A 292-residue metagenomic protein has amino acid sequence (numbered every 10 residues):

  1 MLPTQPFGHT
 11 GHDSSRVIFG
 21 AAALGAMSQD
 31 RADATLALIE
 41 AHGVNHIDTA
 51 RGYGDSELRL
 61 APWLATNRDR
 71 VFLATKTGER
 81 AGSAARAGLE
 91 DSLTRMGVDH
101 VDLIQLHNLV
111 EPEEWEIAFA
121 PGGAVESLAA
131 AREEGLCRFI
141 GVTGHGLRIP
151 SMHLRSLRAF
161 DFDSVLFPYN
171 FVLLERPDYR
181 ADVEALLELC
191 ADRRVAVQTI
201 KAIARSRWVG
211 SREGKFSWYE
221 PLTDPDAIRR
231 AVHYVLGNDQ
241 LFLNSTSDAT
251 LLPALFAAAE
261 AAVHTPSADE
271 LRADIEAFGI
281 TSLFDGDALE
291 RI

Functional and structural regions predicted by a protein language model:
M1-V71: N-terminal binding-site loop/beta-alpha segment at the start of enzyme catalytic domains that lines or forms
F7, F19, I47, L60 (+9 more regions): Conserved, mostly hydrophobic/aromatic
G8-G11, A41, A61-D69, E90-D99 (+3 more regions): Acidic (Asp/Glu)-rich catalytic clusters
M27-I39, G82-G97, L147-L157, D226-V232: Short, acidic/polar
A41-V44, V98-V101, C137, F162 (+1 more regions): A structural motif
D55, L109-I292: Beta/alpha (TIM)-barrel catalytic core signal, keyed to glycine-rich beta->alpha loops juxtaposed to Asp/Glu that bind
R70-A81, L103-H107, F167-F171: A short, structured active-site edge motif that brings together acidic residues
L93-E116: Active-site groove signature of glycoside hydrolases
